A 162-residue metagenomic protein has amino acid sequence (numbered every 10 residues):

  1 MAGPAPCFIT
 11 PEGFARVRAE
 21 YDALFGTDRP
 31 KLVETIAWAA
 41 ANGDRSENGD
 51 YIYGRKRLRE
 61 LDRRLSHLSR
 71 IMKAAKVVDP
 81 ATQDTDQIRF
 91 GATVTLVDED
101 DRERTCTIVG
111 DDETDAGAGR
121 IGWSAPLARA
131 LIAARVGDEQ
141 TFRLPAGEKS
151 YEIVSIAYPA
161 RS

Functional and structural regions predicted by a protein language model:
M1-S66, P159-S162: Helix-rich terminal scaffold detector
P4, A19, S46, M72-K73 (+4 more regions): Residue-level signal for pocket-adjacent positions within structured domains
A23, E60, R70, R129-V136: Short, intrinsically disordered, mixed-charge
I36-A37, R70-A74, A125-P126, S162: Juxtamembrane/interface motifs at transmembrane-helix termini
A40-G43, M72, L131: Hydrophobic residues in alpha-helical segments
R45, D62-T82: Structured, basic alpha/beta domains of bacterial-type, RNA-associated proteins
V78-S162: Non-DNA-binding regulatory cores of transcription-related proteins, predominantly C-terminal effector-binding
